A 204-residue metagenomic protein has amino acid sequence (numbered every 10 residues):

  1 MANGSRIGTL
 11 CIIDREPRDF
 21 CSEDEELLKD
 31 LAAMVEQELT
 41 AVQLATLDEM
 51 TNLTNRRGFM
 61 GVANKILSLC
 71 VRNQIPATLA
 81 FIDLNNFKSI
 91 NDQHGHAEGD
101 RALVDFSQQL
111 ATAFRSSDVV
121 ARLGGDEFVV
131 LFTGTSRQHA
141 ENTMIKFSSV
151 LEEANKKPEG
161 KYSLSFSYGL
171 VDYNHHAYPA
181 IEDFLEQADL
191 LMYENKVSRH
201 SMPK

Functional and structural regions predicted by a protein language model:
M1-D14: Sensory-domain boundary capping and coupling elements
L10, Y162-S167: PAS and PAS-like sensory/regulatory domains
I13, L131-T133: Short hydrophobic/aromatic beta-strand micro-patches that form the beta-sheet surface supporting nucleotide- or nucleic
F20-Q37: Amphipathic alpha-helical "output/dimerization" segments
E38-A45, M60, S198, M202: Amphipathic coiled-coil signal-coupling helices
T40-N55, S68: Amphipathic HAMP/coiled-coil signal-transducing linker helices that couple sensory inputs to cytosolic output domains
R56-T78, N85-R115, A121-G125, V129-V130 (+3 more regions): Conserved long alpha-helical elements within nucleotide-processing catalytic cores of c-di-GMP signaling and class III
R137, E141-S148, E152, P158 (+1 more regions): Catalytic-core segments of nucleotide cyclases and related cyclic-nucleotide turnover enzymes
